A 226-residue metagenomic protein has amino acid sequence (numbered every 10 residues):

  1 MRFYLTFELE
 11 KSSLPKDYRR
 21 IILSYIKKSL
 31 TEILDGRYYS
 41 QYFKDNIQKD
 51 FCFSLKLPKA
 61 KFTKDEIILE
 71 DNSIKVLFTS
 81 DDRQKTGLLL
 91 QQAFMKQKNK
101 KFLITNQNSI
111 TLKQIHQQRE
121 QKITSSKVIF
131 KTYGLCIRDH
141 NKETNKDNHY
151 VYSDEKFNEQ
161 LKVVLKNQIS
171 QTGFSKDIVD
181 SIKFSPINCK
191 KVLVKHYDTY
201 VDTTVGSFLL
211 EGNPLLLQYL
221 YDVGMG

Functional and structural regions predicted by a protein language model:
M1-G226: RNA-interacting cores
